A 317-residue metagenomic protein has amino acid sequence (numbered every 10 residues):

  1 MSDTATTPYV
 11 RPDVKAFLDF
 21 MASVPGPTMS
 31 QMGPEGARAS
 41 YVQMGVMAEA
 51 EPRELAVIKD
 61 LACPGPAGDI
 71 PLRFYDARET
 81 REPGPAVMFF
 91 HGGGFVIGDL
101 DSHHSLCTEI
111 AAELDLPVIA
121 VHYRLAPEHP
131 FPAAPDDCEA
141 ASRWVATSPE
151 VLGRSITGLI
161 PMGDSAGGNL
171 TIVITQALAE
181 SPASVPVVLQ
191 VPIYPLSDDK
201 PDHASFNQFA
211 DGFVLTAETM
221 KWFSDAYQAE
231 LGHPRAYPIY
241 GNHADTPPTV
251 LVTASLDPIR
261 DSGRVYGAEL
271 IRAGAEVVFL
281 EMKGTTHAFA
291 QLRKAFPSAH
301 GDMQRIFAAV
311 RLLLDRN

Functional and structural regions predicted by a protein language model:
M1-F74, R311-N317: A glycine/proline-hinged amphipathic helix-loop "lid/cap" segment that gates access to hydrophobic ligand pockets
P83-G93: Short beta-strand element of the alpha/beta-hydrolase
D101-V121: Short amphipathic alpha-helix adjacent to the substrate-entry channel of hydrolases
H129-P149, I306: Alpha/beta-hydrolase active-site loop
L152-S165: Alpha/beta-hydrolase fold nucleophile elbow
Q176, E180-L231, D245: Hydrolase active-site cap/lid region
L251-T253: Short beta-strand/loop motif that positions the catalytic acidic residue of the alpha/beta-hydrolase fold
A295-N317: Catalytic active-site module of serine/aspartate enzymes centered on a nucleophile-bearing elbow/loop
